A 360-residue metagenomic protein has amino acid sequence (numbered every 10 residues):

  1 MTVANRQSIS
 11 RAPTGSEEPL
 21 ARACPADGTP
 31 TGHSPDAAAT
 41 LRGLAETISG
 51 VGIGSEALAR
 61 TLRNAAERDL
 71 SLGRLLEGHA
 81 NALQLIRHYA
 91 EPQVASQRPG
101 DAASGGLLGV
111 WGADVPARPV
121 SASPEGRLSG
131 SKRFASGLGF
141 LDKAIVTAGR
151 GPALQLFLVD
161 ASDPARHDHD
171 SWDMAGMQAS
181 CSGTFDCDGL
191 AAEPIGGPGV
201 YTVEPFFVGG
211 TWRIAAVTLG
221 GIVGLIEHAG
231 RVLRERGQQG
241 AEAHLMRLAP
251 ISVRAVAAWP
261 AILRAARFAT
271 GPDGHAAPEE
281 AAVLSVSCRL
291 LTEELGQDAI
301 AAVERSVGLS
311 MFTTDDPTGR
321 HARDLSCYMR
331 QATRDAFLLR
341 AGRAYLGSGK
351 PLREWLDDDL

Functional and structural regions predicted by a protein language model:
M1-L76, S348-L360: Amphipathic, small/basic residue-rich leader segments at the start of a protein or domain
V3-R6, L309-L360: Glycine-rich phosphate/cofactor-binding loops in nucleotide/flavin-utilizing enzymes
A21, P25-S34, S49, A257-L291 (+2 more regions): C-terminal helix-coil-helix/basic helical segment that borders enzyme active sites and/or dimer interfaces and provides
P35-F140: Glycine-rich flavin
F134-H167: A short core secondary-structure module
M174-V256: Glycine-rich beta->alpha junctions and the first turn(s) of the following alpha-helix
G220, A249-V256, V286, L290-Q297 (+1 more regions): Generic structural signal for well-ordered, non-transmembrane alpha-helical segments in soluble/cytosolic regions
E242-A249, E279-V286, D316: Short, charged, amphipathic alpha-helical segments
